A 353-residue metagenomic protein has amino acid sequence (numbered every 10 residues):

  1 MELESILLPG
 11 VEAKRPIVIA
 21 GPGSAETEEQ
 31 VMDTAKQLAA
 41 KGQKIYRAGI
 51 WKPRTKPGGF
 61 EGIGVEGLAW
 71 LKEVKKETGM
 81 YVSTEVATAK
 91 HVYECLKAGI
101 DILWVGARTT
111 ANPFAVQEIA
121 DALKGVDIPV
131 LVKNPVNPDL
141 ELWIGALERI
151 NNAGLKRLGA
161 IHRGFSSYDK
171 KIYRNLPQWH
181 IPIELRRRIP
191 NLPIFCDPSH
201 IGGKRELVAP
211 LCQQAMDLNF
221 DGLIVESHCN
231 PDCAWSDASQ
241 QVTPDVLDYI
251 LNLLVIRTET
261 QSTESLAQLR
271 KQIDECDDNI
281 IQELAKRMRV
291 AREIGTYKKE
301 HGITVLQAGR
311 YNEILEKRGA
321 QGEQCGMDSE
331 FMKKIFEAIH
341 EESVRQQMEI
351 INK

Functional and structural regions predicted by a protein language model:
M1-I19, E73: N-terminal amphipathic alpha-helix/helix-capping segment at the start of soluble metabolic enzymes
V11, A115-Y249, L253, T258-E264: Catalytic alpha/beta core domains of metabolic enzymes, predominantly
P16-D33, P57-G62, M80-V86, G106-A107 (+4 more regions): Active-site mouth loops of central-metabolism enzymes
P16-P22, K44-A48, V82-T84, L103-V105 (+4 more regions): Hydrophobic faces of well-ordered beta-strands that scaffold small-molecule active sites in alpha/beta enzyme cores
E26, A35, K44, I63-Y81: Long, contiguous binding/interaction regions
R47-E66, C229-A238, I294-V305: Glycine-rich, proline-tolerant flexible connector loops at the mouths of alpha/beta enzymes
I63, G79-T88, V92, D101-V116 (+2 more regions): Catalytic beta/alpha-barrel core
E259-K353: Domain-level signature for soluble enzymes in the chorismate/prephenate branch of the shikimate pathway
